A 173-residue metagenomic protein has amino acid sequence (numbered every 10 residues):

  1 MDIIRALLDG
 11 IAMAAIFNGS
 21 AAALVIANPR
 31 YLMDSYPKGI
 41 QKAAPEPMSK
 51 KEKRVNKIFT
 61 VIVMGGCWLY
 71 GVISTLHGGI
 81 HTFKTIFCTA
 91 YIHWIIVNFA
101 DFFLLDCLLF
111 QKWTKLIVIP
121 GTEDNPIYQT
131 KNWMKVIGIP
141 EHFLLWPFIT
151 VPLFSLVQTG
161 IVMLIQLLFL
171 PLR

Functional and structural regions predicted by a protein language model:
D2-S20, T85-F103: Alpha-helical transmembrane segments
M13-A21, V63, C67, V97 (+4 more regions): Alpha-helical transmembrane segments of multipass membrane proteins
A22-A44: Membrane-interface helix-loop junction between the first two transmembrane segments
P29, M33, T130-L153: Individual transmembrane alpha-helices with interfacial aromatic-anchor signatures
A43-V63: Interfacial helix-start motif at the membrane-water boundary
N56-I73, P140-S155: Core segments of transmembrane alpha-helices that mediate helix-helix packing or line hydrophobic substrate/ligand
D106-P126: Juxtamembrane non-transmembrane "cap" segments at the membrane-aqueous interface of multi-pass membrane proteins
V157-R173: Juxtamembrane boundary at the C-terminal end of a transmembrane helix
